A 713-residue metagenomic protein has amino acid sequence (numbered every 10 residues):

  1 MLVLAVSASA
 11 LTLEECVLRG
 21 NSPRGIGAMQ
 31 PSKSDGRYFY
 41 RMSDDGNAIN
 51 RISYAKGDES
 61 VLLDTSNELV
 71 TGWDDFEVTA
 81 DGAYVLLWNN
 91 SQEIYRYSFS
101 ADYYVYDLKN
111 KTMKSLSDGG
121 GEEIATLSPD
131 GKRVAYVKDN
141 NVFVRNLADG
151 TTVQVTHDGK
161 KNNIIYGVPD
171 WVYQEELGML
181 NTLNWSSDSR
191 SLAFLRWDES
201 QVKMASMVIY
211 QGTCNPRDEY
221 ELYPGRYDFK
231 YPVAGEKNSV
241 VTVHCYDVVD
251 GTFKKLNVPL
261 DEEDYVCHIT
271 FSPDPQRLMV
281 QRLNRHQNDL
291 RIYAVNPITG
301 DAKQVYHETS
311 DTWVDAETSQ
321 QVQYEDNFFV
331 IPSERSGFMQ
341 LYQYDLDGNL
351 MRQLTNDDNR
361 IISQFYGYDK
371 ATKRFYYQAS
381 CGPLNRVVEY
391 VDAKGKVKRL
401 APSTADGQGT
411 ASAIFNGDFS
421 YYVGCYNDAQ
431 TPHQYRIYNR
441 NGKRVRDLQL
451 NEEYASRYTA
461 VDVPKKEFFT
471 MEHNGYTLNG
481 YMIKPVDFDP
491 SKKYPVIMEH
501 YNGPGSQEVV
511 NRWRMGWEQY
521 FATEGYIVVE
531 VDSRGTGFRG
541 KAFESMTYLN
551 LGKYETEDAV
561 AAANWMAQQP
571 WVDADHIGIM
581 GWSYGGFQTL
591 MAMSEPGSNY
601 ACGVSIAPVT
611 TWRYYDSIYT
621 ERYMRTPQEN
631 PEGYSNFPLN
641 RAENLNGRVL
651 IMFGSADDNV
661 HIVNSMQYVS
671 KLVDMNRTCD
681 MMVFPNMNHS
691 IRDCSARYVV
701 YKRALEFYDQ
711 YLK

Functional and structural regions predicted by a protein language model:
C16, P275, P402, T410-K713: Serine-hydrolase catalytic core recognition
R19, N90-Y95, F99-D102, V155-L183 (+3 more regions): Predominantly five- to eight-bladed beta-propeller fold
G25-P31, G36-R37, R41-I49, L62 (+17 more regions): Non-catalytic accessory segments flanking enzyme active sites
F39-D45, S53, V78, V85-Y97 (+14 more regions): Beta-strand C-termini and the immediately following turn/loop, strongest in propeller blades
Y54-G57, D107-K111, L147-G150, D247-G251 (+4 more regions): Short loop/turn segments that connect beta-strands within beta-propeller blades
D58-Q92, S115-G121, T309-T312: Blade-loop segments of beta-propeller domains
Y97-F143, T151-T182: Asp-box/WD-like beta-propeller blade repeats and closely related beta-sheet repeat scaffolds
L195-M351, S363: Beta-propeller domains
